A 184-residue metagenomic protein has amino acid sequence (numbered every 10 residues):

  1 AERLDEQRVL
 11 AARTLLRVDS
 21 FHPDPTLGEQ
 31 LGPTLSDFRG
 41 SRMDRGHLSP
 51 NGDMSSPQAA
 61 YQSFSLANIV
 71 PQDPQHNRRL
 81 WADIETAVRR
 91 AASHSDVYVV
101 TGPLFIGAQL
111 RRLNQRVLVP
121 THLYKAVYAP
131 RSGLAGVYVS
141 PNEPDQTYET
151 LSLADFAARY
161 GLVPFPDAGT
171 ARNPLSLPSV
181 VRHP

Functional and structural regions predicted by a protein language model:
A1-P184: Domain-level detector for secreted/extracellular nuclease and nuclease-toxin modules, and for the ENPP-like C-terminal
